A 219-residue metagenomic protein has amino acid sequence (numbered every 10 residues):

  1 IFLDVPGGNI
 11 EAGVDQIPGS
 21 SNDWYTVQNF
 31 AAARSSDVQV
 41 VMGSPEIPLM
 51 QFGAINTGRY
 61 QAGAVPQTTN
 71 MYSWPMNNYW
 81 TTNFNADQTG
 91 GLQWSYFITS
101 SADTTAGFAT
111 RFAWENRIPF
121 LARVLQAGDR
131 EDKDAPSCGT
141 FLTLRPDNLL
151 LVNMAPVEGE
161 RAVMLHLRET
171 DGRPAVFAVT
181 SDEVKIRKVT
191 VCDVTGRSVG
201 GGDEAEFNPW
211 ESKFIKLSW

Functional and structural regions predicted by a protein language model:
I1-W219: C-terminal (or distal) subdomains of carbohydrate-active enzymes
